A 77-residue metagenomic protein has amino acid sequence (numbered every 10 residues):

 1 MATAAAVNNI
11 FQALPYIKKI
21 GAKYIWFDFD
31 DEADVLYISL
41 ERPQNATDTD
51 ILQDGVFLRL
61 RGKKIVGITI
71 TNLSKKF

Functional and structural regions predicted by a protein language model:
M1-F77: Small, basic N-terminal interaction modules of short regulatory proteins
